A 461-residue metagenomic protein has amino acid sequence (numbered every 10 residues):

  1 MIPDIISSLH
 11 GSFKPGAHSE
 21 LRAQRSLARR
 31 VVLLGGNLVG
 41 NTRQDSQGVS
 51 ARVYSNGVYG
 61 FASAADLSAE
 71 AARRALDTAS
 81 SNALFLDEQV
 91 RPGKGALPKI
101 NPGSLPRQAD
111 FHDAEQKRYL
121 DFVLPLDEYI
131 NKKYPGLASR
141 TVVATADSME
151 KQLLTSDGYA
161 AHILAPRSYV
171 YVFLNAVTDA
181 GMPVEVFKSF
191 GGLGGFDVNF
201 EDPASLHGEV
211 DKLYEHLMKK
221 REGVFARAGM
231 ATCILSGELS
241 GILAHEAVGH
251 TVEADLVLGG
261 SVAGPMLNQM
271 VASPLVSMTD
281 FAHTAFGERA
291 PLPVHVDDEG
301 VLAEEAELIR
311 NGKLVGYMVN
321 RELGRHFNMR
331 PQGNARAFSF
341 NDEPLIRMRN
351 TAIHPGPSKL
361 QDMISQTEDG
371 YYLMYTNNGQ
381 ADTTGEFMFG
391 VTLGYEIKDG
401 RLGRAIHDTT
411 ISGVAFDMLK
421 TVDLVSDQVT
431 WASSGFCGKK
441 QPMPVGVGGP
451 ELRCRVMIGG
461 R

Functional and structural regions predicted by a protein language model:
M1-R461: N-terminal small-residue-enriched
